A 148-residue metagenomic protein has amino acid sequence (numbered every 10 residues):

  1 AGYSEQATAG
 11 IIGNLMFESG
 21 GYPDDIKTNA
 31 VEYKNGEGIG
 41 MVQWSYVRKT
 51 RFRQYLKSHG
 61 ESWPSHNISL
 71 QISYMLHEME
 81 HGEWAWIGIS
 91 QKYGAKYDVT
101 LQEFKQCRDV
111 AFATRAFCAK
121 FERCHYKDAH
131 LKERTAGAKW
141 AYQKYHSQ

Functional and structural regions predicted by a protein language model:
A1-E61, A119-Q148: Cell-wall polysaccharide-cleaving catalytic domain and substrate-binding groove, primarily in peptidoglycan/chitin
I12-L15, I72, L76, T114 (+1 more regions): Non-transmembrane alpha-helical segments in soluble domains of secreted/periplasmic/extracellular proteins
S19-D109: Peptidoglycan-targeting cell-wall enzymes and recognition modules
Q91-Y93, V99-E122, D128-G137: Extracytoplasmic mature domains of secreted/periplasmic and thylakoid-lumen proteins
